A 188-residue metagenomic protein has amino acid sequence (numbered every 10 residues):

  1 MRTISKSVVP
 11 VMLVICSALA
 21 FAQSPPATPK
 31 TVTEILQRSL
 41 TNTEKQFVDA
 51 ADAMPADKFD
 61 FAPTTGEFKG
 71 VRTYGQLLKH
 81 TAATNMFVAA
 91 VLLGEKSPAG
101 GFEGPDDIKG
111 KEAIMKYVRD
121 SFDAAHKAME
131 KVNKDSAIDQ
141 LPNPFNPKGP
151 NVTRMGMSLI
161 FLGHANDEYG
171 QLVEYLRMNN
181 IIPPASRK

Functional and structural regions predicted by a protein language model:
M1-S7: Positively charged n-region of N-terminal signal peptides that target proteins for export
V8-A20: Bacterial N-terminal signal peptides
A22-T31: Cleaved targeting-peptide boundary
T33, V71, I108-K111: Structural motif corresponding to alpha-helix initiation and N-cap regions
Q37, T41-V48, D60-E103, N143-K188: Short, contiguous alpha-helical
Q46, A50-A51, A89, A124 (+1 more regions): Well-ordered alpha-helical scaffold segments within catalytic/enzyme domains
D52-F61, A128-I138, R177-P184: Surface-exposed helix-capping loop/turn segments at secondary-structure junctions
D106-N143, T153-A165: Acidic/histidine-rich alpha-helical segments that form the ligand environment of transition-metal centers
